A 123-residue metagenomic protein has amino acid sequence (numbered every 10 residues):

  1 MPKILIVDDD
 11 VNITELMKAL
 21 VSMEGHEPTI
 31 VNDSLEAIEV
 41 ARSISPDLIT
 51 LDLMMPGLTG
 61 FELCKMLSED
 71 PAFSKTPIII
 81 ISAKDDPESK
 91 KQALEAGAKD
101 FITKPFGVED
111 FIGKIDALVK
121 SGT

Functional and structural regions predicted by a protein language model:
E15-M23: Charged docking surfaces used in two-component/phosphorelay signaling
G25-N32, V40: Short hydrophobic/Thr-rich beta-strand motif most characteristic of the beta2 strand and flanking loop of CheY-like
I44-T50: Active-site beta3 strand of CheY-like receiver
M55: Receiver (REC) domain active-site loop signature in two-component systems and cognate sites in sensor histidine kinases
F106-D116: C-terminal output helix
